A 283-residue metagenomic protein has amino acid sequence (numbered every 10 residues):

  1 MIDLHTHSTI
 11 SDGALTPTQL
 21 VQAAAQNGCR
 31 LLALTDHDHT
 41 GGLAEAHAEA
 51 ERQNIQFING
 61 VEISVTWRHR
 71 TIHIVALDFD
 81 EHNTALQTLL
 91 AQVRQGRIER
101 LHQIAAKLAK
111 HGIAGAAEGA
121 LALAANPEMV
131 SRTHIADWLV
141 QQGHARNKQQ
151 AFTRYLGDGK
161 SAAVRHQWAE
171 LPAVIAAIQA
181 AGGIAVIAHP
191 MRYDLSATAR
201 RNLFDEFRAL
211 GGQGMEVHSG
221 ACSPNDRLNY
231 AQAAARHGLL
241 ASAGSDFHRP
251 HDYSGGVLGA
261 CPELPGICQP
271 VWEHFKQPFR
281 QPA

Functional and structural regions predicted by a protein language model:
M1-R70, Y155-G157, A169-A176, A181-D252: An N-terminally biased module of ancient metal coordination in phosphate/nucleic-acid-related enzymes
E49-D205, P265-Q269, P278-A283: Extended substrate/RNA-proximal surfaces in nucleic-acid metabolism proteins
S245-P282: Catalytic core of soluble alpha/beta enzymes
